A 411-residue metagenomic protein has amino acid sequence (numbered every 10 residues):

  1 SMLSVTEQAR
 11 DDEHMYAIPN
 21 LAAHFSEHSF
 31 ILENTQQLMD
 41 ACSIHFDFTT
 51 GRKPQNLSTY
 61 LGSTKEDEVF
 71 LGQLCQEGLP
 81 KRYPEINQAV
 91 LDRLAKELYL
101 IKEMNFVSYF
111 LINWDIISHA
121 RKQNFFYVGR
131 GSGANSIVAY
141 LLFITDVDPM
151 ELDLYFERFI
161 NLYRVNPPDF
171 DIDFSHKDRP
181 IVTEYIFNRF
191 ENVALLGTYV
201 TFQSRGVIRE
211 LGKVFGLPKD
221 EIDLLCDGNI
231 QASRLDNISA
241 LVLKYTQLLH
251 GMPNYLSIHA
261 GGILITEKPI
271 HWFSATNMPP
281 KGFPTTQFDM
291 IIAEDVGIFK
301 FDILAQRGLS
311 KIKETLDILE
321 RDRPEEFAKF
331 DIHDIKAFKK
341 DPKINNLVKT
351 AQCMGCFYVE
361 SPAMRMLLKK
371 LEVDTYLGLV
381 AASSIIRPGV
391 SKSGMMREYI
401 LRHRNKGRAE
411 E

Functional and structural regions predicted by a protein language model:
S1-E77, I116-I117, F126, G133-I137 (+1 more regions): Mg2+-dependent phosphoryl-transfer active-site scaffold
Y83-E85: Charged, low-complexity interaction regions
N87-V128: Helix-rich "cap/lid" substructures immediately adjacent to catalytic or cofactor-binding pockets
